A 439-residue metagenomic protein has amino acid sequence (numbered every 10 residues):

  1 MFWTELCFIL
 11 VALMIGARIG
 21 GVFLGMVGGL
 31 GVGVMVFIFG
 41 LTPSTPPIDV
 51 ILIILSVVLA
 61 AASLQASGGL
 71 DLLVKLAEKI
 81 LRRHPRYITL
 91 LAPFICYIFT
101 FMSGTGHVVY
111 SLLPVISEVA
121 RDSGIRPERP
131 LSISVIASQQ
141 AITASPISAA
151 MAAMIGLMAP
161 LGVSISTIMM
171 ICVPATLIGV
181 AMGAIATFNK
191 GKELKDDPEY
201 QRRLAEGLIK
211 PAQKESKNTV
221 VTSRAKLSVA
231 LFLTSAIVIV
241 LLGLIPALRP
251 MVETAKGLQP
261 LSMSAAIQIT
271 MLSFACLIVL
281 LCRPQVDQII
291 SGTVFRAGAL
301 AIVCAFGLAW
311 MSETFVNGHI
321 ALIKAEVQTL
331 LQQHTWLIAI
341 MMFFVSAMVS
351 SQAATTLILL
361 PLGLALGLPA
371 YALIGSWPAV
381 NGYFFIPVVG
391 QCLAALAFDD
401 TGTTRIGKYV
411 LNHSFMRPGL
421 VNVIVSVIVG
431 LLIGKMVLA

Functional and structural regions predicted by a protein language model:
M1-A61, E199-E313, R417-A439: Hydrophobic transmembrane alpha-helices of multi-pass small-molecule transporters
V11, I15-A17, V27-F37, L41-I125 (+4 more regions): Membrane-embedded alpha-helical segments and adjacent helix-loop junctions characteristic of multi-pass solute
D49-V58, M169-G183, L258-M271, A372-I386: Alpha-helical transmembrane segments
V58-A62, A92-V108, I133-S145, C172-G183 (+4 more regions): Helix-loop-helix module between adjacent transmembrane segments
E118-S228, P369-A379, A394-A439: Membrane-core helix-loop-helix motifs of multi-pass transport proteins
P146-L157, L244-E253, M311, F315-I320: Membrane-helix interface motif
G156-L157, P250-Q259, K324-L330: Membrane-interfacial helical/loop segments at transmembrane boundaries in membrane proteins
